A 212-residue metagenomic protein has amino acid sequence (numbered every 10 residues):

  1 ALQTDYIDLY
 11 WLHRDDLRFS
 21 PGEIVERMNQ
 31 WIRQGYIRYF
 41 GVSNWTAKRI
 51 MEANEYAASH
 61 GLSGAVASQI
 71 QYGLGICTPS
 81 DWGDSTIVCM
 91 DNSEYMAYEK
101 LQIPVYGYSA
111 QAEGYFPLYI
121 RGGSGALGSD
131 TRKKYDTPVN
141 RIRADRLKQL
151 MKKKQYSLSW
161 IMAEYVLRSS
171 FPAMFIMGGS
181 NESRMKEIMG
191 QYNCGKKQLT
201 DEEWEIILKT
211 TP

Functional and structural regions predicted by a protein language model:
A1-S20: Active-site groove signature of glycoside hydrolases
D15-P212: Beta/alpha (TIM)-barrel catalytic core signal, keyed to glycine-rich beta->alpha loops juxtaposed to Asp/Glu that bind
